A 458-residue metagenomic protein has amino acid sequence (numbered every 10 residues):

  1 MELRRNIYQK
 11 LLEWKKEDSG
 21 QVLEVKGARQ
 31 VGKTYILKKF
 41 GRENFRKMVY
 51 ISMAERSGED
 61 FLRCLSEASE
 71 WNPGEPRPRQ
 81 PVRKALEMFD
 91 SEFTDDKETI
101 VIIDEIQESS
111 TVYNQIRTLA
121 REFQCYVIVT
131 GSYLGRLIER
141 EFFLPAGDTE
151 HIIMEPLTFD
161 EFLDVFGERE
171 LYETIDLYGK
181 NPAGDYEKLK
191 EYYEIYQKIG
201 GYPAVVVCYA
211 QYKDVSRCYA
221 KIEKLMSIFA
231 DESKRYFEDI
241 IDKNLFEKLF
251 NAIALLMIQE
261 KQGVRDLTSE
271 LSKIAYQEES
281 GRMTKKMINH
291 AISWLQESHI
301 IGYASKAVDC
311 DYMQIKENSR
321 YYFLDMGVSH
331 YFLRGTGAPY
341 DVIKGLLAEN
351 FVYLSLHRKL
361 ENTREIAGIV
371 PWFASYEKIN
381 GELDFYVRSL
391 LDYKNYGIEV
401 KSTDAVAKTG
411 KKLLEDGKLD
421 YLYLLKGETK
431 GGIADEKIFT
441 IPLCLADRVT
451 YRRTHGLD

Functional and structural regions predicted by a protein language model:
M1-D18: N-terminal pre-Walker A segment at the start of P-loop NTPase domains
V25: Hydrophobic anchor at the beta1->P-loop junction of P-loop NTPases
K33: Conserved lysine of the Walker
I36, F40: Hydrophobic positions on the alpha1 helix immediately C-terminal to the Walker A/P-loop
R121-F142: Sensor-1/coupling segment of RecA-like P-loop NTPase cores
V127, V352, L356, L383-D404: Conserved catalytic cores of phosphodiester-cleaving nucleases, focusing on short active-site segments
F142-Q259: Interdomain motor-coupling "hinge/lid" segment immediately C-terminal to the ATP-binding subdomain of NTP-driven enzymes
Q211-L383, S389: Accessory nucleic acid-recognition modules appended to NTPase machines
